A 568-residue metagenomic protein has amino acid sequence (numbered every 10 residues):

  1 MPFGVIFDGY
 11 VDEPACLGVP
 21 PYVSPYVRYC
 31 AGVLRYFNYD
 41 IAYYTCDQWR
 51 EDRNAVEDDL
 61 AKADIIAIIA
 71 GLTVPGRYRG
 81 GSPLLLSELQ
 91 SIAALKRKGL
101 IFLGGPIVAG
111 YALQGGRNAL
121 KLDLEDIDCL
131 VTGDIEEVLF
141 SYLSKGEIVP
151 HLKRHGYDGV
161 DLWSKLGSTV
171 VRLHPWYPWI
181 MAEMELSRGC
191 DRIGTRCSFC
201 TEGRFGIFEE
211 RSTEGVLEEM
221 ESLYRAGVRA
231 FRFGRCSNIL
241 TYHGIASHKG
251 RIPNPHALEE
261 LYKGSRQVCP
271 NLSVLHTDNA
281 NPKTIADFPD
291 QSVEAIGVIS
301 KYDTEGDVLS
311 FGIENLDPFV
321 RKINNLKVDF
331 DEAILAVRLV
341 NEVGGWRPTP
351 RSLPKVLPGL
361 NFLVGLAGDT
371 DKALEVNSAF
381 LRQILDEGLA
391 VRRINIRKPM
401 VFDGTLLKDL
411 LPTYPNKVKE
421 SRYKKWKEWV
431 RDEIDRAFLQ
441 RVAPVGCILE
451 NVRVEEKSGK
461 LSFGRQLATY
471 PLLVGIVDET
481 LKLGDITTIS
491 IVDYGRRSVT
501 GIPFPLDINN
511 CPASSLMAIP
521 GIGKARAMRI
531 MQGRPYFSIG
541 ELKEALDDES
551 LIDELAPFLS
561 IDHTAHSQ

Functional and structural regions predicted by a protein language model:
G4-F7, E221-D369, Q383: Conserved SAM/AdoMet-binding glycine-rich loop
V11, S141-S187, R196, G495-R497 (+1 more regions): N-terminal [4Fe-4S]-dependent radical SAM core
P14, G76, V108-L113, R232-H248 (+3 more regions): Flexible glycine/acidic-rich beta-alpha junction loops that bind and position SAM and/or redox cofactors in anaerobic
Y43-G159, N451-V452: Glycine-rich beta-alpha loop elements in corrinoid/cobalamin-binding modules across cobalamin-dependent enzymes
L113-K121, D290-I296, L366-D386: Catalytic cores of alpha/beta
P175-G215, S222: Canonical Radical SAM [4Fe-4S] cluster-binding loop centered on the CxxxCxxC motif and its immediate flanking residues
K419-L506: Terminal RNA-binding accessory module
